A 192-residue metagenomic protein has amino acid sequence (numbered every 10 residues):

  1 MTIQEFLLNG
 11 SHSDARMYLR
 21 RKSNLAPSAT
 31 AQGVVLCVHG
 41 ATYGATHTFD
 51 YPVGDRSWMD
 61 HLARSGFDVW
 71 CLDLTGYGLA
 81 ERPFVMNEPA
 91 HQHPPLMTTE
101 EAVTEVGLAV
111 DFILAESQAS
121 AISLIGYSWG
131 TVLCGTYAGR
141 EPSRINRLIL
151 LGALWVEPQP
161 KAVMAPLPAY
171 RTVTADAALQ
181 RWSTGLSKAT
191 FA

Functional and structural regions predicted by a protein language model:
M1-T30: N-terminal cap/lid segment of alpha/beta-hydrolase-fold proteins
A26-C71: Short, surface-exposed "cap/lid" segments of acyl-processing enzymes
A45-T48, L72-L96: Glycine-rich "HGGG/HGxG" loop immediately N-terminal to the catalytic nucleophile of the alpha/beta-hydrolase
E100-A121: Conserved acidic catalytic loop of the alpha/beta-hydrolase fold
A102, L124-G126, L151: Short beta-strand immediately N-terminal to the catalytic nucleophile in serine-hydrolase-like folds
I125-G130, C134: Gly/Ala-rich beta-loop-alpha elbow adjacent to hydrolase catalytic centers
G135-A192: Alpha/beta-hydrolase-fold enzymes
